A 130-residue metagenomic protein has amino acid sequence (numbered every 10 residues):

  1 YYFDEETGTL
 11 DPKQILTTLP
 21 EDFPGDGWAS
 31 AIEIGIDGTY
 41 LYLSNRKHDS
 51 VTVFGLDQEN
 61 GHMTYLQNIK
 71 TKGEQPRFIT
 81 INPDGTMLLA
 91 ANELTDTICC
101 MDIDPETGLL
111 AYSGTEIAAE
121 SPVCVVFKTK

Functional and structural regions predicted by a protein language model:
Y1-T9, F54-H62, M101-L109: Short loop/turn segments immediately following beta-strands, especially the blade-tip and inter-blade linker loops
F3, D37, R46, E93-L94 (+1 more regions): Short loop/turn segments immediately following the C-termini of beta-strands
T17, D22-P24, N68-G73, T115-A118: Surface loop/turn motifs at the tips and blade-to-blade linkers of beta-strand repeat domains
D37-T39, D84-T86: Short coil/turn segments that connect the beta-strands within blades of beta-propeller domains
E93-D102, A111-K130: Blade-level signature of beta-propeller repeat domains, shared across WD40, Kelch, NHL, RCC1 and BNR/Asp-box propellers
